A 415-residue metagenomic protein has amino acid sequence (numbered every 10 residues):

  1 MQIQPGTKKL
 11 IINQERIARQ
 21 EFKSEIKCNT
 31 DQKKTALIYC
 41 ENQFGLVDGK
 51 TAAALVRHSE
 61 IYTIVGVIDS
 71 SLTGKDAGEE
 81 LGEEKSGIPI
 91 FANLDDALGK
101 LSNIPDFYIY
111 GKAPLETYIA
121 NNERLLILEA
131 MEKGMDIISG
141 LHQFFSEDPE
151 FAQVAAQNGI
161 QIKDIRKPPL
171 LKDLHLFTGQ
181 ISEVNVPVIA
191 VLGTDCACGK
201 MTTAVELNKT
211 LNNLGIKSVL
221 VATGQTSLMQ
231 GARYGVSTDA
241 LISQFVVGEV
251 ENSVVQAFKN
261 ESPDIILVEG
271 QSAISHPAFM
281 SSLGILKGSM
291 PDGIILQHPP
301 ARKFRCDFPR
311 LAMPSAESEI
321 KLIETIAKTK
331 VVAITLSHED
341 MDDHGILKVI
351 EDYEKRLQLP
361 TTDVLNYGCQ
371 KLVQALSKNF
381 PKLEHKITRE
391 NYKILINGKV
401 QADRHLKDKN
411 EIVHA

Functional and structural regions predicted by a protein language model:
Q2, L37-Y39, G66, A77-D95 (+1 more regions): C-terminal lobe/tail of nucleotide-utilizing enzymes
S24-A77: N-terminal Rossmann-like dinucleotide-binding module
I64, S70-I88, S227-D239: N-terminal beta-loop-helix "entrance" segment that forms/cooperates in small-molecule cofactor or anionic ligand
L94-P105: Short amphipathic alpha-helix with an adjacent loop that forms part of the alpha/beta core around
E116, L126-L128, E132-V188: Extreme N-terminal, non-catalytic leader segments that precede Walker-type/kinase nucleotide-binding cores
Q143-F145, L170-K172, G179, V247-Q256 (+1 more regions): Conserved catalytic-core segment of NTP-binding enzymes
L176-S218: Walker A (P-loop) phosphate-binding motif
L214-L228: Short beta-strand-centered segment that lines the nucleotide-binding/catalytic pocket of NTP-utilizing
